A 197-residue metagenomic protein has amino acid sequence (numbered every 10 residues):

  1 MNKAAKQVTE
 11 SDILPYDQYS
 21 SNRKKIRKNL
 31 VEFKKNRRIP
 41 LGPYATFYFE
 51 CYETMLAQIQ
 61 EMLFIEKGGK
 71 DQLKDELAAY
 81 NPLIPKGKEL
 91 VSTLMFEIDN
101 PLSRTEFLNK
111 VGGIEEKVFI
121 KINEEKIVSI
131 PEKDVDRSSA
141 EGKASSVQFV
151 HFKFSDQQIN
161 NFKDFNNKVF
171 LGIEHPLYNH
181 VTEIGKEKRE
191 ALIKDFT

Functional and structural regions predicted by a protein language model:
N2-T46, E50-E89, I98-T197: Long, contiguous binding/interaction regions
L94-F96: Long, charge-patterned amphipathic interaction tracts in eukaryotic proteins
